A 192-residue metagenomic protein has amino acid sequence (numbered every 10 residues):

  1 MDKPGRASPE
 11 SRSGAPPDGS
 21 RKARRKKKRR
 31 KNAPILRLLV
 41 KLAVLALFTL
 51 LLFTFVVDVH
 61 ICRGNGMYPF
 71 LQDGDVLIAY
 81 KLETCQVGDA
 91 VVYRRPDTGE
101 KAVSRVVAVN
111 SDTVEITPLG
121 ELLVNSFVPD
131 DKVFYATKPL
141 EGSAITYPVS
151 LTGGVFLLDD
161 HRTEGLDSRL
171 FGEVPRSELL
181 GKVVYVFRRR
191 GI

Functional and structural regions predicted by a protein language model:
D2-A33, F55, I61, P69-I192: Soluble "head" domains of membrane/secretory-pathway proteins
R37-F55: Hydrophobic membrane-insertion alpha-helices, especially the h-region of bacterial N-terminal signal peptides
